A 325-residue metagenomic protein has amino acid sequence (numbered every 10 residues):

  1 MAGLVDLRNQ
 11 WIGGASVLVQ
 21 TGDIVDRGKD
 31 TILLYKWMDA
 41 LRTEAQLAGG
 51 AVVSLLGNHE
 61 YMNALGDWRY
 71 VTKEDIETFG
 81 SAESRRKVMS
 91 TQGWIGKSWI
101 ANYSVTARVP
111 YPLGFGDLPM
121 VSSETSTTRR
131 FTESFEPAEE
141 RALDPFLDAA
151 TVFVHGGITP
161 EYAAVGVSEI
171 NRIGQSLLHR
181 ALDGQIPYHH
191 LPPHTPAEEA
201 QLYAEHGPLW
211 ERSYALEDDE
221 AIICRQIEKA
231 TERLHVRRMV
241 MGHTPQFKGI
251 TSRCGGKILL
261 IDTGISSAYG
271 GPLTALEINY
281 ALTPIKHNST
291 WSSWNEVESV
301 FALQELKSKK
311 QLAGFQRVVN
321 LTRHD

Functional and structural regions predicted by a protein language model:
M1-D325: Feature recognizes metal-dependent phosphohydrolase scaffolds
